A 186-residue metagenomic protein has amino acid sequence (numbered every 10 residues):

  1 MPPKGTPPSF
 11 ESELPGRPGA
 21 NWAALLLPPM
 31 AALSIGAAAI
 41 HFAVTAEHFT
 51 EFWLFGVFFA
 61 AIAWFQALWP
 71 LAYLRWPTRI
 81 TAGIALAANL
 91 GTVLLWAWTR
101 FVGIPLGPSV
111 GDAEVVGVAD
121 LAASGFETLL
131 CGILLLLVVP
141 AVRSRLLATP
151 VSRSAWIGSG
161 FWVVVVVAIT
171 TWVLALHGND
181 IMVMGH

Functional and structural regions predicted by a protein language model:
P2-H186: Membrane-interface extramembranous regions
